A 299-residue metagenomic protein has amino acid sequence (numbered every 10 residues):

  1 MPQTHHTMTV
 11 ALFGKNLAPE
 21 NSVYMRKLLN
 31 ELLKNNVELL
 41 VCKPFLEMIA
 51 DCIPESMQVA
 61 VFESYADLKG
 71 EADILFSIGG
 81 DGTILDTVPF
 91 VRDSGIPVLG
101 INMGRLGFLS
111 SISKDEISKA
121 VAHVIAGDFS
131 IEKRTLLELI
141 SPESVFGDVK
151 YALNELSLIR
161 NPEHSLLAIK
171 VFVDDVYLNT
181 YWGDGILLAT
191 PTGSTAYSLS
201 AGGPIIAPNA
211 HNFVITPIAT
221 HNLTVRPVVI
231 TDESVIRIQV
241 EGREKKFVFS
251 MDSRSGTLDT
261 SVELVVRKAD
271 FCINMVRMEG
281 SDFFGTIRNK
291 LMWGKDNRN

Functional and structural regions predicted by a protein language model:
M1-I74, D115-S130, S141-K150: ATP/NTP phosphate-donor binding region
L17, D81-T83, L106, T192-S194: Short glycine-rich anion-binding loops that position phosphate/pyrophosphate groups of nucleotides and phosphorylated
N21-S22, G82-T87, T195-S200: Short glycine/serine/threonine-rich phosphate/pyrophosphate-binding segments that cradle anionic phosphate groups
S77-D81, P89-F90: N-terminal glycine-rich "phosphate-gripper" loop used for MgATP/nucleotide binding and carboxylate activation
F90-I101, L106-F108: Gly/Ser-rich helix-loop-strand patches that form or flank binding pockets for ribonucleotide-derived cofactors
R105-D184: Catalytic core of DAGKc-family lipid kinases
L158, D174-Y177, L223-N299: ATP/nucleoside-binding phosphotransfer catalytic cores, i.e., glycine-rich phosphate-binding loops
N179-T224: Gly/Ser/Thr-rich active-site loops/lids in small-molecule metabolic enzymes that frequently grip phosphoryl groups
